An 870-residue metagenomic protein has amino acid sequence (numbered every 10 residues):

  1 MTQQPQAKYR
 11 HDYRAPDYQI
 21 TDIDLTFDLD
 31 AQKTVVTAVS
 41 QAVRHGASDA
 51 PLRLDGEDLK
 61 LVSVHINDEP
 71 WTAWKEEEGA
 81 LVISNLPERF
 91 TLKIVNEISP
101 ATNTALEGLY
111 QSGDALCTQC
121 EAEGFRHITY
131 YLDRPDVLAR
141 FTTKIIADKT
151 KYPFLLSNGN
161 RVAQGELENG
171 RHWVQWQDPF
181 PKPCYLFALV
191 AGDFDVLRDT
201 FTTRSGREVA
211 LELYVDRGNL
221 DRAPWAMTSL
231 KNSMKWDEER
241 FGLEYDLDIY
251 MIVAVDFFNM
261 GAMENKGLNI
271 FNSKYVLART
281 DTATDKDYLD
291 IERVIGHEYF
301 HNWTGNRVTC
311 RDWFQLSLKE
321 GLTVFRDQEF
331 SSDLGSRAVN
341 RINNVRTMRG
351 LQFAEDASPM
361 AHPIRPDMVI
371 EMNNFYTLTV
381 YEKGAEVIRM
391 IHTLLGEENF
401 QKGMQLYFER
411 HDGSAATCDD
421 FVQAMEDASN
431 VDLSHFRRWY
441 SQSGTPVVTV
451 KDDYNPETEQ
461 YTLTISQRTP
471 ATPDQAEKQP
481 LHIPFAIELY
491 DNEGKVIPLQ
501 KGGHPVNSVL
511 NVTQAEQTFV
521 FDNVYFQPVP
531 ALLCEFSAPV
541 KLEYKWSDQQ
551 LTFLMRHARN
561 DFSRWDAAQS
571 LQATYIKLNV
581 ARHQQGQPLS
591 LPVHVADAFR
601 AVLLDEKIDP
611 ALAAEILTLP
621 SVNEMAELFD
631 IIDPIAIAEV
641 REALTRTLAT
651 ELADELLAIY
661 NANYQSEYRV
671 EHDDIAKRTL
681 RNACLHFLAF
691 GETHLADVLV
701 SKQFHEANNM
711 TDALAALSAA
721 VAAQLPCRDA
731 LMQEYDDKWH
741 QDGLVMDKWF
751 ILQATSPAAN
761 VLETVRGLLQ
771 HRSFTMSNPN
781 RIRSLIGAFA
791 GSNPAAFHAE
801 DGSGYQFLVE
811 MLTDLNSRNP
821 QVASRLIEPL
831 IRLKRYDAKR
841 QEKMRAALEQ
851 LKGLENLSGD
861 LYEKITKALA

Functional and structural regions predicted by a protein language model:
M1-V35, Y110-Q119, R126, Y131 (+2 more regions): N-terminal, polar/Ser/Thr-rich
V36-A42, G56, L86-N103, F141-K149 (+3 more regions): Short, hydrophobic/aromatic-enriched beta-strand segments in well-ordered soluble domains
V39-D58, Y130-D133, A139-D148, D419 (+2 more regions): Surface-exposed beta-strand/loop patches in extracellular or lumenal glycoproteins
H45-S112, E168-N169, V174, V512-P528: A surface-exposed beta-strand-loop module
K60-N67, D432-H435, T445-L532, K577 (+3 more regions): Beta-strand-rich binding/interaction modules
E69, W176, R204-T458, T462-I465: Hydrophobic alpha-helical and helix-loop surface patches within well-folded domains that function as non-catalytic
V95-R198, D561-R564, L571: Extended, low-hydrophobicity, Ser/Thr/Pro/Gly-biased non-transmembrane segments
G350, D522-A870: Long, ordered, helix-rich scaffold segments
